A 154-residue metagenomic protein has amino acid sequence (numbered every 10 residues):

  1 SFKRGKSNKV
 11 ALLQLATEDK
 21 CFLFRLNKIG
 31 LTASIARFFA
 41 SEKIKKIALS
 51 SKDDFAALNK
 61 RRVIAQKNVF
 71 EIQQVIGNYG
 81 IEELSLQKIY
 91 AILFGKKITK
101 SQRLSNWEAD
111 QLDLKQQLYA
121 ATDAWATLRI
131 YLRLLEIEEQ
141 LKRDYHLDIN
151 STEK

Functional and structural regions predicted by a protein language model:
K3-K100, L104-Y119, A126-R133: Conserved DEDDh/DEDDy metal-dependent 3′-5′ exonuclease domain
L118-K154: Mixed-charge, glycine-rich, non-catalytic linkers/tails in nucleic-acid processing enzymes
